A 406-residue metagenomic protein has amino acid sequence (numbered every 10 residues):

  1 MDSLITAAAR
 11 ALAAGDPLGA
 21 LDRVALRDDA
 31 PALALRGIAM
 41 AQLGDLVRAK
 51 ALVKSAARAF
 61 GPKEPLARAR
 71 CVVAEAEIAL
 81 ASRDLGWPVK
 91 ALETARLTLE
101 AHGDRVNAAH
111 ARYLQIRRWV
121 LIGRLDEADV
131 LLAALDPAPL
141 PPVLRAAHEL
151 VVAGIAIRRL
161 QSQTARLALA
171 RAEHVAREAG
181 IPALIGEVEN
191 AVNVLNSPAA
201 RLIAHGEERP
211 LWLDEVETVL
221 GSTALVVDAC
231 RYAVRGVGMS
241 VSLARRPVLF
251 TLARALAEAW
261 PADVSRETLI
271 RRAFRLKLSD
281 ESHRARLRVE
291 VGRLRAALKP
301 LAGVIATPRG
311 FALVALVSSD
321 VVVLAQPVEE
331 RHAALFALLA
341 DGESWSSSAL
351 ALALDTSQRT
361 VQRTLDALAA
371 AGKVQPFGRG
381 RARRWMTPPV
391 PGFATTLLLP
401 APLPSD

Functional and structural regions predicted by a protein language model:
D2, P31, I38, R70 (+5 more regions): Residue register of alpha-helical TPR repeats
T6, L35, A67, A74 (+7 more regions): "A position-specific structural signal for the A-helix of alpha-solenoid helical repeats
A9, D45-A51, A76-W87, I116-E127 (+2 more regions): Alpha-helical linker/edge segments of TPR/alpha-solenoid repeat scaffolds and analogous pre-/post-domain helices
G15, I185-F250, R254, A296 (+2 more regions): Short boundary/linker motifs that mark transitions into or out of structured domains
L21, D28, K54-F60, E93-D104 (+2 more regions): Amphipathic alpha-helical segments of tetratricopeptide repeats
S240-F274, L294, R331-A333, D341: Short amphipathic alpha-helical recognition elements used for nucleic-acid or partner binding across transcription
D280-H283, L287-V323, D366-R383: DNA-binding patch around the recognition helix
S319-E330, V390-D406: Short, amphipathic alpha-helical interaction segments positioned at domain boundaries
